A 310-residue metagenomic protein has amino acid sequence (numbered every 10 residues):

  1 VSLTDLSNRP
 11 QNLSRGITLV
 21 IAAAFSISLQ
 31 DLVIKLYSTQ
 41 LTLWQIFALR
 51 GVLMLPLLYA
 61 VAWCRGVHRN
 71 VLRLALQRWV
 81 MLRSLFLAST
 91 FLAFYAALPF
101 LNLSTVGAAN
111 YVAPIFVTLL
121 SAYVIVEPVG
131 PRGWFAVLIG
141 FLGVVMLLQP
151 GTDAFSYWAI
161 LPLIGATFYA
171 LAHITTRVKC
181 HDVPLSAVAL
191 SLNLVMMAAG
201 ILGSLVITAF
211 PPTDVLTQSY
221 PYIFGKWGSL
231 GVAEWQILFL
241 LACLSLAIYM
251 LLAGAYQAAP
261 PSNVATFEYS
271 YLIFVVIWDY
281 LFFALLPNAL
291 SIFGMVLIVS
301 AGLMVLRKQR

Functional and structural regions predicted by a protein language model:
S2-Q45, A154-V178: Glycine-/small-residue-enriched transmembrane alpha-helix faces in small-molecule transporters and effluxers
R15-A22, R69-A93, Y157-L163, D214-A247: Loop-to-transmembrane-helix transition segments
K35, L58, A154-V215, F224 (+1 more regions): Transmembrane alpha-helical segments that form core, pore/gating elements of small-molecule transporters/exporters
Y37, I46, R50, A97 (+7 more regions): Hydrophobic/aromatic residues within transmembrane alpha-helices of multi-pass small-molecule transporters
Q40-S89, F168-T175, L192-T208: Transmembrane alpha-helices of multi-pass small-molecule transport proteins
L49, V106-V112, K179-V195, L246-Y280: Helix-helix packing/entry segments at the starts of transmembrane helices
A113-L138, I273-I292: C-terminal transmembrane-helix exit sites in multi-pass transporters
R132-Q149, L290-Q309: Hydrophobic transmembrane alpha-helices of multi-pass small-molecule transport proteins
